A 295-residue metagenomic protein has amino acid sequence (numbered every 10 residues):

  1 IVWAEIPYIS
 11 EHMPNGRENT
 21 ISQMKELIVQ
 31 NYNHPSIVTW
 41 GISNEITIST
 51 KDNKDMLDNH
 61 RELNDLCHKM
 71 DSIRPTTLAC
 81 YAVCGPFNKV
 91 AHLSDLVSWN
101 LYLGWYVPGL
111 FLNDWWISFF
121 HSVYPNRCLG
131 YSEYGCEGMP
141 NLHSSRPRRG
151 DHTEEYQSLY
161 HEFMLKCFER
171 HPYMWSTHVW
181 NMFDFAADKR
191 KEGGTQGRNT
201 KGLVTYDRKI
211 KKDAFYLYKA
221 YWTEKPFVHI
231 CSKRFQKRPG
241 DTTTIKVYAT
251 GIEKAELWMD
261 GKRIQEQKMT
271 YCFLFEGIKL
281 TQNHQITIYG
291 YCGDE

Functional and structural regions predicted by a protein language model:
I1-K268, E276-K279, N283-D294: Extended substrate-binding grooves/exosites of carbohydrate-active enzymes
Y271: Charged DNA-binding/catalytic regions of mobile-element recombinases
